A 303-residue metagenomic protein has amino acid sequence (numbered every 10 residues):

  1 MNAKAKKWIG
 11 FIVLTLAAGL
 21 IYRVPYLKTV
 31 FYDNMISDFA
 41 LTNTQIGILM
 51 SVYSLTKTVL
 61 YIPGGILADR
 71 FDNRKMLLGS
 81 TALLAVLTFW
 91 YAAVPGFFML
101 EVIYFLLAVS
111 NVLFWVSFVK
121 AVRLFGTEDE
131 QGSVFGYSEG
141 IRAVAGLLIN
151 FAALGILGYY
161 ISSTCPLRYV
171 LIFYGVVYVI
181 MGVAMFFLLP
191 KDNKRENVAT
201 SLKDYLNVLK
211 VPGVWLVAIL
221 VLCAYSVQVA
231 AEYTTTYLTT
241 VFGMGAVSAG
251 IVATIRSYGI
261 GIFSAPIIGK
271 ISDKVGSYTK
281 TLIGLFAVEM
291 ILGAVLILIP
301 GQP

Functional and structural regions predicted by a protein language model:
K28-V30, G213-I260: Extracytoplasmic gate region of multi-pass secondary transporters
V59-D72, F263-S277: Helix-to-loop junctions at the C-terminal end of transmembrane segments in multipass secondary transporters
V59-F97: Conserved MFS/SLC helix-loop-helix module at the cytosolic interface between two early adjacent transmembrane helices
R70-T81, D273-F286: Cytoplasmic membrane-interface "Motif A"-like loop-to-helix N-cap segments of 12-TM Major Facilitator Superfamily
A82-P95, V288-Q302: C-terminal ends and interior cores of transmembrane alpha-helices in multi-pass membrane transporters/permeases
I103-I141: Cytoplasmic helix-loop-helix junction between adjacent transmembrane helices in 12-TM secondary transporters
S133-L157: Glycine-rich segments within core transmembrane alpha-helices of 12-TM secondary carriers
G175-R195: C-terminal membrane-cytosol helix-exit motif in multi-pass small-molecule transporters
